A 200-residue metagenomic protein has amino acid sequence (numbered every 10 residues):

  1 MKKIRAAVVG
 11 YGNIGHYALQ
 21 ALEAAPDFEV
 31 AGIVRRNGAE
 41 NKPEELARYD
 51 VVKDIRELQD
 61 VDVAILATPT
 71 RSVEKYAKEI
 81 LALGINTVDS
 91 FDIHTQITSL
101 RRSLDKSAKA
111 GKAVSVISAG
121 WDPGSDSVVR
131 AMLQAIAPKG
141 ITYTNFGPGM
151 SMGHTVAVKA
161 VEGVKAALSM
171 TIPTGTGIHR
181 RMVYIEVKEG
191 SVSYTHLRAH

Functional and structural regions predicted by a protein language model:
A6-A18: Glycine-rich adenosine-cofactor-binding loop
A25-E44: NAD(P)-binding Rossmann-fold cofactor-contacting core
A47-D60: Short acidic low-complexity segments
D60-A82, H94-S99: Beta-loop-alpha module in the N-terminal Rossmann-like domain of NAD(P)-dependent dehydrogenases, especially those
D89, S115-A119, N145: General beta-strand structural signal in soluble alpha/beta enzymes
D92-V114: Rossmann-fold NAD(P)-binding glycine/threonine-rich loop
D126-Y194: Conserved anion/nucleotide-ligand pocket segment
T195-H200: Conserved small/polar residues in nucleotide/adenosyl-binding loops
